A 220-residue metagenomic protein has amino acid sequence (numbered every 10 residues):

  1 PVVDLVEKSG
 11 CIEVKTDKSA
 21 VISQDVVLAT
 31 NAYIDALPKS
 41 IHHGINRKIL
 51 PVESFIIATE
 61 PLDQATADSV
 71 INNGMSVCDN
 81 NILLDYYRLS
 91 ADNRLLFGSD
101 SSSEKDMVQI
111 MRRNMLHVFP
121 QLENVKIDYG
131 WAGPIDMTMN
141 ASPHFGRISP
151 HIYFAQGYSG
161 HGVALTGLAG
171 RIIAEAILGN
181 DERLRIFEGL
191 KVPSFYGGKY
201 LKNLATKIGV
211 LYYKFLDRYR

Functional and structural regions predicted by a protein language model:
D4-G10, S19-P150: Active-site substrate-recognition segment that forms the wall of the catalytic cavity or substrate channel
F97, K105-R218: C-terminal catalytic lobe of FAD-dependent flavoproteins
